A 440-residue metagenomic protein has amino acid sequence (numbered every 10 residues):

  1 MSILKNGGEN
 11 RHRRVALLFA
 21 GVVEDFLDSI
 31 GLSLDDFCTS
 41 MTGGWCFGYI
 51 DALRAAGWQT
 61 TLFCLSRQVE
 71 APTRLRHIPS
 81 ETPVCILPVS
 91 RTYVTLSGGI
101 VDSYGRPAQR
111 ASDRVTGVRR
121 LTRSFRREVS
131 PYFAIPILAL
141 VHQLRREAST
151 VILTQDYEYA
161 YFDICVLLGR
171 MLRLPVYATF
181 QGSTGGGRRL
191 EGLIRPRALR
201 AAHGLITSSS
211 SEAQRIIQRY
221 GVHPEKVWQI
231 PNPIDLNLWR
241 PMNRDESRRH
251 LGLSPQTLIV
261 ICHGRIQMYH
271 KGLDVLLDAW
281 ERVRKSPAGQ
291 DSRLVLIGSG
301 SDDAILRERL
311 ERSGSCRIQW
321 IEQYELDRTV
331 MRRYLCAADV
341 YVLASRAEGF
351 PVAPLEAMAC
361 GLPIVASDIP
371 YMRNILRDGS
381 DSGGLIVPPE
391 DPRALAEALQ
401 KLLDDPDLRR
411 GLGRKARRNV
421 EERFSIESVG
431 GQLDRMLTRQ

Functional and structural regions predicted by a protein language model:
M1-T82: N-terminal subdomain of nucleotide-sugar transferases
L18, S254-K271, L277-E281: Conserved donor-binding/catalytic core segment of Leloir-type glycosyltransferases
R240-L253: A short helix/loop element that forms part of the nucleotide-sugar donor recognition site in Leloir-type
I305-E325: Nucleotide-activated donor-binding/catalytic signature segment of Leloir-type glycosyltransferases, i.e., the conserved
R333-A338: Short alpha-helical donor nucleotide-sugar binding micro-motif in glycosyltransferases
R346: Aromatic "clamp/platform" in nucleotide-sugar-dependent glycosyltransferases that forms part of the donor/acceptor
P363-A366, R373: Short hydrophobic beta-strand element within catalytic cores of glycosyltransferases and related nucleotide-activated
D378-P392, K401-P406: Conserved acidic donor-binding segment of nucleotide-sugar-dependent glycosyltransferases
